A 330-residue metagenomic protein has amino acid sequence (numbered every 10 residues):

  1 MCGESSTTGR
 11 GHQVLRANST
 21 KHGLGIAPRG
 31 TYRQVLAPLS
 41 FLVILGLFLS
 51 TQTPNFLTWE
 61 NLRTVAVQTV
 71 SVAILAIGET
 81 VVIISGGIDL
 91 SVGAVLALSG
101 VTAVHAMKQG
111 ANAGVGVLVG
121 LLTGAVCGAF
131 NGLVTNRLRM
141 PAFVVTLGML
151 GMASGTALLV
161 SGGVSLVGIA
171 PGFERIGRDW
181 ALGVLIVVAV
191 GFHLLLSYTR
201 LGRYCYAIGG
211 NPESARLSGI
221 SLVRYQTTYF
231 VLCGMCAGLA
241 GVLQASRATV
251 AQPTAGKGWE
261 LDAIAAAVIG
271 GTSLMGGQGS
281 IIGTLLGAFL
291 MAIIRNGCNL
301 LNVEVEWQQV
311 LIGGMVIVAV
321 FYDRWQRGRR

Functional and structural regions predicted by a protein language model:
S6-A76, G110-V115, I220, R329-R330: Membrane-interfacial amphipathic/re-entrant helices at transmembrane-helix boundaries
A37-S50, E79, A153-G155, V184-L195 (+4 more regions): Hydrophobic core segments of alpha-helical transmembrane domains in multi-pass membrane transport and ion-translocation
F41-T58, S85, T156-G162, L194-R200: Structural signal for alpha-helical transmembrane segments and their membrane-water exit/capping regions in multi-pass
L47-Q109, L133-R139, A267, G271-I281 (+2 more regions): Single transmembrane alpha-helix segments in multi-pass membrane proteins
G110-L150, V187, L286-G287: Alpha-helical transmembrane segments within multi-pass membrane transporters and channels
L138, A142-L201, Y225-T228, R247-G256: Transmembrane helix-bundle core of multi-pass membrane transporters and related energy-transducing complexes
V231, A237, A251-G313: Transmembrane alpha-helical segments in multi-pass inner-membrane proteins
